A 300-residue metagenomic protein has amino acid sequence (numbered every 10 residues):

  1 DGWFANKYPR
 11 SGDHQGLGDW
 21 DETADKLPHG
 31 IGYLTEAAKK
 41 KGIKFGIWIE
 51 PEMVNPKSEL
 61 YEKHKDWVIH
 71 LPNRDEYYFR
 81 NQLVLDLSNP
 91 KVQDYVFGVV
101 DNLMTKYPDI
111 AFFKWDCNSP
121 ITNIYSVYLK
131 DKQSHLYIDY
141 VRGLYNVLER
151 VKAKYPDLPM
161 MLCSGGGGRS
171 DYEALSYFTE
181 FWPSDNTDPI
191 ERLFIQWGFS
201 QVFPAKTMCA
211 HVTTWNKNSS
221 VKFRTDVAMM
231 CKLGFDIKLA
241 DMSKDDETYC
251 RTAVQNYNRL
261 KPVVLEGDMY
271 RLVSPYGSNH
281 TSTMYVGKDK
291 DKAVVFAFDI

Functional and structural regions predicted by a protein language model:
D1-G98, Y107, A111-F112, L129: Aromatic-lined carbohydrate-binding/catalytic grooves of carbohydrate-active enzymes
D1-W3, E50-V54, C117-P120, C163-G167: Active-site beta-loop-alpha junctions enriched in small/polar residues
A38, V96, D116, M160 (+2 more regions): Conserved, mostly hydrophobic/aromatic
F45-I49, F113-W115, M161-L162, F235: Hydrophobic faces of well-ordered beta-strands that scaffold small-molecule active sites in alpha/beta enzyme cores
N55-P56, L60-D94, I138-D241: Glycan-recognition surfaces
V99-V141: N-terminal/domain-start segments enriched in small and hydrophobic, helix-friendly residues, covering either
S220-V273: Catalytic cores of secreted or luminal carbohydrate-active enzymes
P275-I300: Carbohydrate-binding surface patches
